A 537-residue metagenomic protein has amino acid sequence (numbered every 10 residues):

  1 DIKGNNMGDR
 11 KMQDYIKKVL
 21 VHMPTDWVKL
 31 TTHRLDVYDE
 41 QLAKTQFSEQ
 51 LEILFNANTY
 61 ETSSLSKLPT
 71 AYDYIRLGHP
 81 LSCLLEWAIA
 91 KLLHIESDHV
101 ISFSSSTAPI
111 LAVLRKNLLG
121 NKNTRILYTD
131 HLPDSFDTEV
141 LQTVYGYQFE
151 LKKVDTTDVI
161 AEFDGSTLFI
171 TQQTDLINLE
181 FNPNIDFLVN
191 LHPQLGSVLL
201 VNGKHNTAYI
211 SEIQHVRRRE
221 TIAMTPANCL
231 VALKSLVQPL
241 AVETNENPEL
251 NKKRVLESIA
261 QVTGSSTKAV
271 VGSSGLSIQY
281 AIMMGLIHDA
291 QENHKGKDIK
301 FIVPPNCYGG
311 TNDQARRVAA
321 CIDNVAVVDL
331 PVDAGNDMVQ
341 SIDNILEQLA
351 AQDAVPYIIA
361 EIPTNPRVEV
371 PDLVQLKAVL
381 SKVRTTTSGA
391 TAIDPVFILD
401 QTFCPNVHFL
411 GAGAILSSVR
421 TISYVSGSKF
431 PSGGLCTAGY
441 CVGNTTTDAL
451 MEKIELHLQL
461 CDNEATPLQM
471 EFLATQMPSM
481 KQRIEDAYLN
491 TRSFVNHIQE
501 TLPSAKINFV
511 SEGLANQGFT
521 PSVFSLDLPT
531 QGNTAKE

Functional and structural regions predicted by a protein language model:
I2-P80, W87-K91, E96, K152-L250 (+2 more regions): N-terminal "arm"/small-domain region of PLP-dependent enzymes with the aminotransferase-like
I16, T31-R34, L92, V100-A223 (+2 more regions): Conserved PLP-enzyme active-site core in the AAT-like
T62-K67, M224-L250, T437, T446 (+1 more regions): Structural motif of enzymes handling amino- and sulfur-group chemistry
L85, T138, N508-E512: Juxtamembrane, membrane-proximal amphipathic segments and lipid-exposed surfaces of hairpin/multipass modules
E96-D98, S265-A269, N533-K536: Short, surface-exposed acidic
S266, V355, S504-K506: A broad structural signal for short, well-ordered beta-strand segments within beta-sheet-rich domains
